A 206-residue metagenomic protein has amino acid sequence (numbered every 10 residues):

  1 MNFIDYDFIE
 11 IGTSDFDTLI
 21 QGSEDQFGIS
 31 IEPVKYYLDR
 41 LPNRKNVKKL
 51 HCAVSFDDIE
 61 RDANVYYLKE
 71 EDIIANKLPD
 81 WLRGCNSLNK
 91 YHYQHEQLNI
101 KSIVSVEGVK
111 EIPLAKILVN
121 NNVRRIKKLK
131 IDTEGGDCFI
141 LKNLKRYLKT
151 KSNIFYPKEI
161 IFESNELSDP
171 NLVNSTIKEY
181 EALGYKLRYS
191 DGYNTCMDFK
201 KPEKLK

Functional and structural regions predicted by a protein language model:
M1-K69, S164-E166: SAM cofactor-binding core of SAM-dependent methyltransferases, primarily the Rossmann-like beta-alpha-beta module
M1-Y6, S87-K151, S168-N171: Short internal loop-to-helix segment that lines adenine-nucleotide cofactor pockets
D7-I9, I29, R125-K128, E159: Structural motif
T18-E24, R40, I140-Y147, S175-E179: A short acidic, amphipathic alpha-helical/loop segment
N46-A115: S-adenosyl-L-methionine
K77-L78, L167-V173: Short, flexible/disordered intra-domain loops and linkers
I154-S164: Conserved beta-strand signature within the Rossmann-like core of class I S-adenosyl-L-methionine
N171-K206: Binuclear metal-ion centers of metallo-dependent hydrolases, dominated by the metallo-beta-lactamase
